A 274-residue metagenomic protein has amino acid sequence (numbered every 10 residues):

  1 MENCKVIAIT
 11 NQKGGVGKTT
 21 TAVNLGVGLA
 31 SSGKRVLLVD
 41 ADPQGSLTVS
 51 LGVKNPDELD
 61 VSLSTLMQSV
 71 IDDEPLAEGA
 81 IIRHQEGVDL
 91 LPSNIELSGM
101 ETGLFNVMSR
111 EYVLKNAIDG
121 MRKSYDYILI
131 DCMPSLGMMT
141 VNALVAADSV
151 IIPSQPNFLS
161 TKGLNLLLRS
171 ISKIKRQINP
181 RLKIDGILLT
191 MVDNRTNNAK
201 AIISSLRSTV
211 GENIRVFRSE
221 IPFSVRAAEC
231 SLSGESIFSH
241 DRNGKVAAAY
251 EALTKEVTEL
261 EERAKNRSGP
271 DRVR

Functional and structural regions predicted by a protein language model:
M1-R274: P-loop NTP-binding core
